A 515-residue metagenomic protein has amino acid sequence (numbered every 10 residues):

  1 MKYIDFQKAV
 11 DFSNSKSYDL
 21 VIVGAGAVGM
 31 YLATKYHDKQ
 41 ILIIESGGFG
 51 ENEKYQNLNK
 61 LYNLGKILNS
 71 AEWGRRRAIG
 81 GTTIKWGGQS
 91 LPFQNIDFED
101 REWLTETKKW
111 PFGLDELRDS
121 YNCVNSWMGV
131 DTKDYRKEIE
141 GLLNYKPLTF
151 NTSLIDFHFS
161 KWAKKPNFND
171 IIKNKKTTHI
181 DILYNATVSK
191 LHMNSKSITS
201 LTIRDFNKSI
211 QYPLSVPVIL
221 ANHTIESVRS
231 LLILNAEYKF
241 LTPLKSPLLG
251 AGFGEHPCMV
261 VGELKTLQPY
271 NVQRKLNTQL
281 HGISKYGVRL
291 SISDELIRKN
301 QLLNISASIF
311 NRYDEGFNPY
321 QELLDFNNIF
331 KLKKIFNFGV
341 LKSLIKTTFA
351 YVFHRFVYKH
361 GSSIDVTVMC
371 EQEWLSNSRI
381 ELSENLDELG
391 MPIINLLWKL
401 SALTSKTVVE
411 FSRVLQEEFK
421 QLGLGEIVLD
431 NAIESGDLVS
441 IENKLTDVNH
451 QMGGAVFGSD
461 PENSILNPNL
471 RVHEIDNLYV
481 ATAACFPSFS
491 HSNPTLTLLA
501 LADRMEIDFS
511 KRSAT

Functional and structural regions predicted by a protein language model:
M1-L20, D38, K511-A514: Extreme N-terminal leader/targeting segments of oxidoreductases
F12-V28, L42, L220: Beta1/beta-strand and adjacent pyrophosphate-binding region of the FAD-binding site in flavoprotein oxidoreductases
H37-N57: Glycine-rich FAD pyrophosphate-binding loop
F49-G50, N57-N59, L68, E72 (+4 more regions): Glycine-rich loop(s) and the adjacent beta-strand/alpha-helix scaffold that form part
K60-Y135, S376, S383, E388: Redox-cofactor-proximal catalytic regions of oxidoreductases
E102-I198, K444-D447: Conserved redox-cofactor binding core of oxidoreductases
D181-N194, R355-Q372, N377, L389-K399 (+2 more regions): A glycine-rich dinucleotide-binding beta-alpha-beta segment and adjacent secondary-structure elements that constitute
S246-G252, C258-P392, V448-Q451, I465 (+2 more regions): FAD cofactor-binding and catalytic pocket of flavoenzymes
